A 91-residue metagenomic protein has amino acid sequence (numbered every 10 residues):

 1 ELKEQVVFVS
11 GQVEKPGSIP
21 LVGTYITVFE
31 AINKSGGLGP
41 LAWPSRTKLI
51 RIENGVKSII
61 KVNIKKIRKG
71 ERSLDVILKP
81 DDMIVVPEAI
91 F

Functional and structural regions predicted by a protein language model:
E1-F91: Ser/Thr/Pro/Gly-biased, low-complexity, turn-/loop-rich segments that often occur immediately after N-terminal
